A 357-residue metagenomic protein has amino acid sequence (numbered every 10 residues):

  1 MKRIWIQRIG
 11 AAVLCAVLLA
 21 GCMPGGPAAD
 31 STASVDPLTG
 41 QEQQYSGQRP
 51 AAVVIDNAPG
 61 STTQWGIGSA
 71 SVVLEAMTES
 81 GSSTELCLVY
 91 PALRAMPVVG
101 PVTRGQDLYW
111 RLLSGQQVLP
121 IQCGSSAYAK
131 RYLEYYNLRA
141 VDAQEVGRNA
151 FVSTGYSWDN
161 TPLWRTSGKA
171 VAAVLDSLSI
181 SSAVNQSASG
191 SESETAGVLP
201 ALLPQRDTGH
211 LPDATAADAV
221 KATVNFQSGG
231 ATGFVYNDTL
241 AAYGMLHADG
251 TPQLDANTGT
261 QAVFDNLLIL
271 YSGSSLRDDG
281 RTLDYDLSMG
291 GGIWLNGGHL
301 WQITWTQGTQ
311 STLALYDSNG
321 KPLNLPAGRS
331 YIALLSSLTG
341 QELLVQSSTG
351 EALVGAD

Functional and structural regions predicted by a protein language model:
K2-V13: Bacterial N-terminal signal peptides that target proteins for export
L18-G21: C-terminal motif of bacterial Sec signal peptides marking the signal peptidase cleavage site
M23-G26: Bacterial signal peptide processing site
A29-L74, S80-D357: A surface/extracellular/periplasmic glyco- and lipid-processing/surface-interacting theme
